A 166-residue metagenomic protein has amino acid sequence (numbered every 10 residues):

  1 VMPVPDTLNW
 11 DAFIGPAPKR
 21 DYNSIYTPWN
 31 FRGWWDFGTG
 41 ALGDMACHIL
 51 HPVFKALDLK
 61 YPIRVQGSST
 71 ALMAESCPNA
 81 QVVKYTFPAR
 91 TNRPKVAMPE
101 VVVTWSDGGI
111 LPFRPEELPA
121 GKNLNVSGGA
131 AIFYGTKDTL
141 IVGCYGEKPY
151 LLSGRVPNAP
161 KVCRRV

Functional and structural regions predicted by a protein language model:
V1-Y61: Mid-domain beta-loop-alpha active-site segment that forms a flexible, acidic cofactor/metal-binding surface
M45, L50, L57-V166: Glycine-enriched catalytic-core subsegment of oxygenase/oxidase enzymes
